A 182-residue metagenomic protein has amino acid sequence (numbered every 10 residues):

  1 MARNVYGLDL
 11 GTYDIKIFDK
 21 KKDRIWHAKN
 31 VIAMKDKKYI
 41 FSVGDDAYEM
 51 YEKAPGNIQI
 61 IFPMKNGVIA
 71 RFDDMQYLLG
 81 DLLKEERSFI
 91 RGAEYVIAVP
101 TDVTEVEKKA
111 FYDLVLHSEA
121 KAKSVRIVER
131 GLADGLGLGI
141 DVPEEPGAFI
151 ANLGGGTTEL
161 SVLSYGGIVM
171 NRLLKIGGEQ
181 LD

Functional and structural regions predicted by a protein language model:
M1-A28, A33-F41, D45-A151, L163-D182: Nucleotide/phosphate-binding catalytic cleft detector across ATP-hydrolyzing and phosphate-transferring enzymes
E159-S161: A structural feature that tracks compact, well-ordered secondary-structure segments with a strong bias toward
